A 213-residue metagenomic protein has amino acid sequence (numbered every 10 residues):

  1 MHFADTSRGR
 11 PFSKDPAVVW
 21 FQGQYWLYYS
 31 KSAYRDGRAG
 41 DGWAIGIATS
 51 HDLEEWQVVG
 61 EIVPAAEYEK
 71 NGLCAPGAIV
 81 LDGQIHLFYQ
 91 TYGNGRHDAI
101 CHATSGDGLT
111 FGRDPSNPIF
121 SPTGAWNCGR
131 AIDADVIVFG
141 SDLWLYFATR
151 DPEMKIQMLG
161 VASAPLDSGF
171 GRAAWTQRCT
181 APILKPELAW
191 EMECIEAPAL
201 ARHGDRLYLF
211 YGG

Functional and structural regions predicted by a protein language model:
M1-N71, I79-I132, I137-A197, A201-G213: Beta-rich carbohydrate-recognition and catalytic domains
